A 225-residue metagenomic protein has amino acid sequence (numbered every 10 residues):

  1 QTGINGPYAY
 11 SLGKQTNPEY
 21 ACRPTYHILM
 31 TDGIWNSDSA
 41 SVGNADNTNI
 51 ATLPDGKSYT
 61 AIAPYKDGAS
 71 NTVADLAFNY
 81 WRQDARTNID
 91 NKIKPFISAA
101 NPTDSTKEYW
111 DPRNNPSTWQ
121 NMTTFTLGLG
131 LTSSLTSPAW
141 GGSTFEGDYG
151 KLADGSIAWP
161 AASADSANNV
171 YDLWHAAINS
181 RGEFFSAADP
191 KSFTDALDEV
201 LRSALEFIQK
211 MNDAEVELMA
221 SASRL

Functional and structural regions predicted by a protein language model:
Q1-L225: P/S/T/G-enriched low-complexity
